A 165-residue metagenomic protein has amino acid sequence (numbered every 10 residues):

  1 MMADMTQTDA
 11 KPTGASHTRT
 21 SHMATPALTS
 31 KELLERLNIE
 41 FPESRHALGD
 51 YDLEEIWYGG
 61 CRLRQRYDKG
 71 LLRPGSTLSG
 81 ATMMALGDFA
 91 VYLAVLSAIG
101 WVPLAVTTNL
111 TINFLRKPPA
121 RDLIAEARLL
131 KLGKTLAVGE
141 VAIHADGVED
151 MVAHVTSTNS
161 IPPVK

Functional and structural regions predicted by a protein language model:
M1-R64, K69: Non-catalytic linker/capping segments at the edges of enzyme domains
M2-P12, R19-L28, P118-A120, I124 (+1 more regions): HotDog/MaoC-like acyl-thioester-processing domains
G49, G59-C61, G80, L104-L110 (+3 more regions): A generic structural signal for short beta-strands and their flanking turns/coil linkers
Q65-Y67, F114, I161: Hydrophobic residues in beta-strands and at strand termini
R66-A90: Hot-dog-fold acyl-thioester-processing enzymes
L93-I124, L129: Hydrophobic beta-strand-centered segment that forms part of the acyl-chain substrate-binding groove
